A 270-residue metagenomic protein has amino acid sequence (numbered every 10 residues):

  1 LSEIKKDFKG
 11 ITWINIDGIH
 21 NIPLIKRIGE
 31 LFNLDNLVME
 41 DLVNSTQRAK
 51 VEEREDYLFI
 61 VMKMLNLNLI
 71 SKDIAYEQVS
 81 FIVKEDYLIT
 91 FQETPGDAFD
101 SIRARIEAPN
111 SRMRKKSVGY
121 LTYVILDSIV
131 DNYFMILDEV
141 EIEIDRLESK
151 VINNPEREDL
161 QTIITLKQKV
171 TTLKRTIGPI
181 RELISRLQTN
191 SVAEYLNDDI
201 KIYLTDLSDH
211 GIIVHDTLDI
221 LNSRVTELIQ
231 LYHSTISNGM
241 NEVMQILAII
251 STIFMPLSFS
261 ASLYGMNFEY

Functional and structural regions predicted by a protein language model:
L1-D199, D206, H210-I220: Peripheral, non-transmembrane regulatory/ligand-interaction domains of membrane transport proteins
D209-Y270: Hydrophobic alpha-helical transmembrane segments and their immediately adjacent juxtamembrane loops
